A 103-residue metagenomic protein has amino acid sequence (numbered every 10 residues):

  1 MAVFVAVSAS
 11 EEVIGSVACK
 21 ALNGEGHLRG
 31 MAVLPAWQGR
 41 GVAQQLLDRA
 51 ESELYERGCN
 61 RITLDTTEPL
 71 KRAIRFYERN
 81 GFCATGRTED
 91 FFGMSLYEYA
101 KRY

Functional and structural regions predicted by a protein language model:
M1-G30, L34-A36, Q44-R49, E53 (+3 more regions): Acetyl-CoA-dependent GNAT
F4, G24, N60-N80, G86-Y103: C-terminal "cap" of GNAT-fold acetyltransferases
Q38, Y55, E78: Short polybasic/polar patches that bind polyanions
G41: Conserved G/P- and acidic residue-centered "switch" motifs that form tight phosphate/ATP-binding loops in soluble
